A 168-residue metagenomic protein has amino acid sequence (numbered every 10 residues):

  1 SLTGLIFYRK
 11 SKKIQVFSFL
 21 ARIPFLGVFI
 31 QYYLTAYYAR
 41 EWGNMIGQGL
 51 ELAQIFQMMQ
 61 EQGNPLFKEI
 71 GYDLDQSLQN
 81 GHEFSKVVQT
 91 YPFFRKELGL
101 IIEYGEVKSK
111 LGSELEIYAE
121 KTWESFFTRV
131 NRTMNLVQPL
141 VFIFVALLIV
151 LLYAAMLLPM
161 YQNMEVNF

Functional and structural regions predicted by a protein language model:
S1-F7, E124-F168: Bilayer-spanning, highly hydrophobic alpha-helical transmembrane segments
G4-I23: Juxtamembrane helix-loop transition segments at the membrane interface in multi-pass membrane proteins
I14-S18, M58, E114-I117, K121 (+2 more regions): Membrane-spanning helices that line or support transport/gating and their immediate boundary helices in channels
F19-A36: Membrane-cytosol interface motif
P24, G49, G81, S109 (+2 more regions): Residue-level detector of functionally special positions within alpha-helical transmembrane segments of multi-pass
Q31-N131: Glycine- and small-hydrophobic-enriched helix-loop-helix hairpins
